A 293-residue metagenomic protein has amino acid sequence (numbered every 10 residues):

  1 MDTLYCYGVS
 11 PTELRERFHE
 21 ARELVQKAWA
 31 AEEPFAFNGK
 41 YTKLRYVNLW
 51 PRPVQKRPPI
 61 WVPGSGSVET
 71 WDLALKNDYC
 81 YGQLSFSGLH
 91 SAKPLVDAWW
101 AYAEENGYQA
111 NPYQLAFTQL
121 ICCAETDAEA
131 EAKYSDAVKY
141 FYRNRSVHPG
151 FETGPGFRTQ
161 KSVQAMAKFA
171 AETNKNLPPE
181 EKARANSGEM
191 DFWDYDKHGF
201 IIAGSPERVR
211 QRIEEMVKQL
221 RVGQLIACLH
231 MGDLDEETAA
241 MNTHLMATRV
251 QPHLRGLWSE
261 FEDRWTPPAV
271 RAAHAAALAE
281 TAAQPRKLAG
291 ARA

Functional and structural regions predicted by a protein language model:
M1, Y41, G66, S87 (+2 more regions): Active-site-proximal loop/turn and secondary-structure-junction residues that shape catalytic pockets, frequently
M1-V9, K76: Acidic/polar active-site rim loop that often engages polyanionic ligands
Y5, F86-L89, A227-A239: Glycine-rich, proline-tolerant flexible connector loops at the mouths of alpha/beta enzymes
E13-L49, H90-V222, Q251, R255-A293: An alpha-helical appendage that flanks or caps ligand/catalytic pockets
P53-P59: A local structural motif
I60-P63, Y79-L84, Y113-L120, L225-A227: Hydrophobic faces of well-ordered beta-strands that scaffold small-molecule active sites in alpha/beta enzyme cores
G66-V96, W100, Q114: A conserved active-site cap/scaffold subdomain adjacent to cofactor or substrate pockets
D233-R249, H253-W258: Generic C-terminus detector
